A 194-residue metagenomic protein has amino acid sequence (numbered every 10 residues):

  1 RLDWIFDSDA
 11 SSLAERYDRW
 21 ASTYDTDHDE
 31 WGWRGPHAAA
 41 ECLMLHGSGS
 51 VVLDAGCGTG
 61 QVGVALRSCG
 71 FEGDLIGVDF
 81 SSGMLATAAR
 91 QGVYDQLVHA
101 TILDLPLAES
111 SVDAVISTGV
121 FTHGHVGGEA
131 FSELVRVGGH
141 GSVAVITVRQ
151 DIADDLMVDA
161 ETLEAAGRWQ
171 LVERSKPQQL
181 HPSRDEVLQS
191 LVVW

Functional and structural regions predicted by a protein language model:
R1-S22: N-terminal, positively charged/glycine-rich alpha-helical extensions of SAM-dependent methyltransferases
D25-A40: Conserved SAM-binding loop and adjacent beta-strand
L53-D104: Class I SAM-dependent methyltransferase SAM/SAH-binding core
L103-V115: A short acidic, Gly/Pro-enriched loop at the edge of an enzyme's catalytic core that lines a small-molecule cofactor
A114-G127: A short SAM/SAH-binding and catalytic strip from SAM-dependent methyltransferases
E129-H140: A short glycine-rich, Lys/Arg-flanked "PGG" loop and its adjoining helix->strand segment in the class I
G141-R149: Conserved beta-strand signature within the Rossmann-like core of class I S-adenosyl-L-methionine
R168-W194: Class I S-adenosyl-L-methionine
